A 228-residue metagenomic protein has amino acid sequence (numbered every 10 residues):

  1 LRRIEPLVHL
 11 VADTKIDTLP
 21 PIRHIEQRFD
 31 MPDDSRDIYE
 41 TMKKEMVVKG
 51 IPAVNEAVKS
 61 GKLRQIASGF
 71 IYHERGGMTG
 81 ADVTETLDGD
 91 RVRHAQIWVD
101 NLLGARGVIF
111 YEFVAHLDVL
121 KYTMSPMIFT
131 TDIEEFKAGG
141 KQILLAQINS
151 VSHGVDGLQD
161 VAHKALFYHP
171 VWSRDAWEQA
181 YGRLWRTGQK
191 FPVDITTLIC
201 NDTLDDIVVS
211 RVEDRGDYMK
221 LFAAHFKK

Functional and structural regions predicted by a protein language model:
L1-I97, N101-A105, I195, S210-D214: Inter-lobe coupling linker of SF2 helicases/translocases
R64-A67, Y111, H169, I199: Short beta-strand/turn micro-motifs composed of small residues that flank or help shape donor/cofactor-binding pockets
G104-R106, K141-Q142: Pre-Walker A (Motif I) flank of P-loop NTPase domains
R106-F113: Conserved RecA-like ASCE P-loop NTPase motor core of nucleic-acid helicases/translocases
L117, S125-R215: Conserved RecA-like P-loop NTPase helicase motor core
G216-L221: C-terminal helicase lobe
F222-K228: Long, largely alpha-helical accessory region at the distal end of helicase-like NTP-driven motors
